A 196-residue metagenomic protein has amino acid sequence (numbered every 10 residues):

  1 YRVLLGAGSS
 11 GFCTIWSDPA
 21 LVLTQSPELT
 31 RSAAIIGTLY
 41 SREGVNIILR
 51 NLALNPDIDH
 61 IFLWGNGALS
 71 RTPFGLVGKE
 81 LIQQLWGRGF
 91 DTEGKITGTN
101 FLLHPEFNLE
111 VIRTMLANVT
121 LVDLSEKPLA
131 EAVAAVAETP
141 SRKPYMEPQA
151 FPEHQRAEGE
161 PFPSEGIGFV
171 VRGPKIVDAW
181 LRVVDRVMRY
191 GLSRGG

Functional and structural regions predicted by a protein language model:
Y1-T92, F169, G173-G196: Conserved mixed alpha/beta catalytic, RNA-binding, or beta-rich assembly cores of soluble enzyme, regulatory
W86-V170: Divalent-metal-activated hydrolytic enzyme cores
